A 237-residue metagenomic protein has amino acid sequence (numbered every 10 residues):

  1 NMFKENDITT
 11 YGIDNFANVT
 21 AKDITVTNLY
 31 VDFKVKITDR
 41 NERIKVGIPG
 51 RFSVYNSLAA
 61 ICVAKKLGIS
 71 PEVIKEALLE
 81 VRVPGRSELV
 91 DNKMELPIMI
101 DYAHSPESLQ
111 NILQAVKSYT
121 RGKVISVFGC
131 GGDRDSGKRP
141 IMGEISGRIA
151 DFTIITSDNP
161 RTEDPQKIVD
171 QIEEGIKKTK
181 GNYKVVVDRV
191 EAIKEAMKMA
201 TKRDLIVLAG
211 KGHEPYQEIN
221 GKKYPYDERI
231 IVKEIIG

Functional and structural regions predicted by a protein language model:
M2-D7, L29, T38-D39, P49 (+2 more regions): ATP-dependent carboxylate-amine ligase
T9-D14: Short beta-strand elements of ligand-binding domains
N15, T25-T27, V81: A short catalytic or substrate-binding loop motif that flags glycine-/basic-rich loops and adjacent residues that bind
N18: A residue-level signal for beta-strand positions that form part of recognition/binding surfaces within mature
I24-R43: Acidic-glycine-rich active-site phosphate/pyrophosphate-binding loop
R43-R51: A short glycine-threonine-serine/GTX helix/turn-capping micro-motif
